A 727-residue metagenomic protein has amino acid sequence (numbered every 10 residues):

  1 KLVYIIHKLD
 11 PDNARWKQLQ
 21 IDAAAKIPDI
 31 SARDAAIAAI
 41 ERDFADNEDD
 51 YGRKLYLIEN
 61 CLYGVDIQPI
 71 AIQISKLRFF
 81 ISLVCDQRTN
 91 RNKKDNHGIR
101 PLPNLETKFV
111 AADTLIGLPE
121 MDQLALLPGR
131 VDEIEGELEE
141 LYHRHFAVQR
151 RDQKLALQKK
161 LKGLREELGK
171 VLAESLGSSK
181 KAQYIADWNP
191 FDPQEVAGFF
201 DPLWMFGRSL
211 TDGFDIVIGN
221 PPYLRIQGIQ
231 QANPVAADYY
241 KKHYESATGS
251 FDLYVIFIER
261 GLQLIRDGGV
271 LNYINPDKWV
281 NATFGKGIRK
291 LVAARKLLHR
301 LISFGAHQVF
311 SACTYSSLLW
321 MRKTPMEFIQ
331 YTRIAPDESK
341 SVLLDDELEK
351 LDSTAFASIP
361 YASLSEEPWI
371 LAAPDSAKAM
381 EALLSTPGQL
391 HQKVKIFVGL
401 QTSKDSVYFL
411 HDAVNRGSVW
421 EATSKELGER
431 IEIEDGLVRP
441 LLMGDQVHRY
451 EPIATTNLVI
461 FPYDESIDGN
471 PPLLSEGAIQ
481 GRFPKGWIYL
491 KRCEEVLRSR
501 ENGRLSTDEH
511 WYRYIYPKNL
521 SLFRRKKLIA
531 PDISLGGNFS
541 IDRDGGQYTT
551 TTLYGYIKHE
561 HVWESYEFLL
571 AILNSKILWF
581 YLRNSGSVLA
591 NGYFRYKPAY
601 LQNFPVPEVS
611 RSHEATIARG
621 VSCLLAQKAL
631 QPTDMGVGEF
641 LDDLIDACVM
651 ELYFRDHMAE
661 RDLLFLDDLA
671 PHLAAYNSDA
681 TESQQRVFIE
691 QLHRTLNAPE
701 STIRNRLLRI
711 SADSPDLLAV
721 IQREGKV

Functional and structural regions predicted by a protein language model:
K1-F200, I216: Class I S-adenosyl-L-methionine-dependent methyltransferase module
K1-R53, L57, A71, P221 (+8 more regions): Class I S-adenosyl-L-methionine
V3, P69-L127, L141, P193-Q194 (+5 more regions): Signature of N6-adenine DNA methyltransferases within the class I
L9-Q20, R88-P101, R504-E509, V588-N591 (+2 more regions): Short, glycine/acidic-rich hinge or "gate" loops at secondary-structure transitions that mediate conformational
D43, N47-E59, R88-N92, N96-H97 (+7 more regions): Flexible, glycine/threonine-enriched loop-and-boundary segments that flank and lead into catalytic domains of large
L138, K154-S175, F483, W487 (+2 more regions): Short amphipathic alpha-helical coiled-coil/interface segments
R225, Q230, V255, L262-Q263 (+4 more regions): Polybasic, glycine- and aromatic-enriched phosphate-binding surface used to engage nucleic acids
S365, L384-V394, K485, E608-V727: Non-catalytic DNA-recognition/assembly elements of restriction-modification systems
